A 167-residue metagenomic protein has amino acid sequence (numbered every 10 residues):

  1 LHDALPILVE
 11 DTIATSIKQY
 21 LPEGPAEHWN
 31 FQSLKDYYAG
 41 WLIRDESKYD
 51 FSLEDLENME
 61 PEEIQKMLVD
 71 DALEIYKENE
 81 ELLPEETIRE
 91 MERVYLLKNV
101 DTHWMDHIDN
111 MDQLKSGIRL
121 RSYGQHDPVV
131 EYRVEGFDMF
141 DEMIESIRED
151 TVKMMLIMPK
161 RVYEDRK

Functional and structural regions predicted by a protein language model:
L1-K167: Extended, charged helical/alpha-beta scaffold domains that provide interaction surfaces
